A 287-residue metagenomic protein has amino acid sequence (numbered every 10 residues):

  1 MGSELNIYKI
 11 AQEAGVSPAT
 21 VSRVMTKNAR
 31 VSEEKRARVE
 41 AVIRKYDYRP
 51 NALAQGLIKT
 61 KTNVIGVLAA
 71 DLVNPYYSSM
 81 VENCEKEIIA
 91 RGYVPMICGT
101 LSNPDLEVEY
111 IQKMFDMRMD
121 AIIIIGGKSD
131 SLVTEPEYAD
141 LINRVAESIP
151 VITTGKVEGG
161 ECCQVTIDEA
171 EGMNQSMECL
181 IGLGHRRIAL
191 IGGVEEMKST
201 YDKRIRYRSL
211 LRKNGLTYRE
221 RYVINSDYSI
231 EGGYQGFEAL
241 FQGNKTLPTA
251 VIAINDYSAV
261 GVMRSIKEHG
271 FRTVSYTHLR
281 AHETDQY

Functional and structural regions predicted by a protein language model:
M1-G2, T60-E178, G182, Q242 (+1 more regions): Alpha-helical recognition/docking segments in bacterial nutrient-uptake and carbohydrate-utilization systems
M1-K61, V260: N-terminal helix-turn-helix DNA-binding module of bacterial transcription factors
I10, T277-T284: Conserved small/polar residues in nucleotide/adenosyl-binding loops
V42, N83, E87, L141-R144 (+4 more regions): Alpha-helical structural signal in soluble globular domains
A70-S79, I97-L106, G126-L132, C163-Q175 (+4 more regions): Hinge/beta->alpha junction and helix N-cap segments in small-molecule ligand-binding domains
A90-R91, R212-Y218, G243-T246, K267-T273: Short helix-capping segments at alpha-helix termini
A250, G261, H269-R280: Beta-alpha-beta core module
